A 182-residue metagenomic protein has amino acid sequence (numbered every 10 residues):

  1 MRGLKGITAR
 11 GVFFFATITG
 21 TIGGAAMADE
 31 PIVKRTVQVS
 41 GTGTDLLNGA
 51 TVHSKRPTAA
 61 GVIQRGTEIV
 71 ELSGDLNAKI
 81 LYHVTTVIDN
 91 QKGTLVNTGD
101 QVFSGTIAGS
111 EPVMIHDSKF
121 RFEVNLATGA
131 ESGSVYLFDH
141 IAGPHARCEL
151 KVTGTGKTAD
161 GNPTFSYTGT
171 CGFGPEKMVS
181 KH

Functional and structural regions predicted by a protein language model:
R2-V12: Bacterial N-terminal signal peptides that target proteins for export
G11-T21: Bacterial N-terminal signal peptides
G23-M27: Juxtamembrane cytosolic interface motif at the C-terminal end of transmembrane helices
A28-H182: Beta-strand-enriched cores of mature, soluble protein domains
